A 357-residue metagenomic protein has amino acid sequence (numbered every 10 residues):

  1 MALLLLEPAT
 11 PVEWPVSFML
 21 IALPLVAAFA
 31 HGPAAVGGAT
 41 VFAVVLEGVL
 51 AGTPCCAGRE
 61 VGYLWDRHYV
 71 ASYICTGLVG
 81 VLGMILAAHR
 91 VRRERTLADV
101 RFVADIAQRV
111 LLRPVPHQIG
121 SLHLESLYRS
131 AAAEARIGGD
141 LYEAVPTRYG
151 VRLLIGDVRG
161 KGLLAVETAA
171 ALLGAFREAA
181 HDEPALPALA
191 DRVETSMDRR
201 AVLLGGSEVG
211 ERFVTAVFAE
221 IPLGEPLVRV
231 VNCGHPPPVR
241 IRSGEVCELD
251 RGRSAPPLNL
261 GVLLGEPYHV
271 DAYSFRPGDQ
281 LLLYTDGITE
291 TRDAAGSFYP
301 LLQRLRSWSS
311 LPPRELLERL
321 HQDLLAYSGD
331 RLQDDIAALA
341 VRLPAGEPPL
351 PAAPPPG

Functional and structural regions predicted by a protein language model:
M1-L6, V12, A34, A43-V44 (+6 more regions): Conserved subregion of the PPM/PP2C metallophosphatase catalytic domain
M1-P11, L23-W65: Hydrophobic transmembrane alpha-helices
P15-A22, G37-G38, V70-Y73: Hydrophobic alpha-helical transmembrane segments
I21-V26, T76-V79: Canonical hydrophobic alpha-helical transmembrane segment
G48, G52, A171, A175-A179 (+2 more regions): Solvent-exposed, amphipathic alpha-helical segments
A51-P114: Cytosolic coiled-coil signaling helices that couple upstream sensory modules
R67-H68, K161, E290-A295: Regulatory loop-to-helix N-cap segments in sensory/regulatory domains that couple ligand/signal detection
F102-D191, T195, V209: Membrane-proximal soluble helical/coiled-coil segments that couple transmembrane anchors to catalytic or regulatory
